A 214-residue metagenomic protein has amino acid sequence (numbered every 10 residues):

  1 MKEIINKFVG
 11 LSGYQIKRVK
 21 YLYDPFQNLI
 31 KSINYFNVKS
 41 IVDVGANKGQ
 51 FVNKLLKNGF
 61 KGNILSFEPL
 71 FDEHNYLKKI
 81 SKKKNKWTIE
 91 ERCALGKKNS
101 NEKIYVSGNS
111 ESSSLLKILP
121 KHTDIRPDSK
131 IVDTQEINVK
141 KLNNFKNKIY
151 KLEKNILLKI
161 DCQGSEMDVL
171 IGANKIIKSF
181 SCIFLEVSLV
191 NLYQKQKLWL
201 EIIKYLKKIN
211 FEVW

Functional and structural regions predicted by a protein language model:
M1-Y35: Membrane-proximal basic amphipathic "stem/tether" segments
K17, I89-E91, W214: General small-molecule cofactor/ligand-binding pocket signal
L22-N109, L119, L189-Q196: SAM cofactor-binding core of SAM-dependent methyltransferases, primarily the Rossmann-like beta-alpha-beta module
V38-V42, F51-L56, F60-S66, E73 (+1 more regions): Conserved acidic-Pro-Pro-aromatic motif
E68, E91-C93, E136-V139, K159: Conserved residues in the N-terminal Rossmann fold of short-chain dehydrogenase/reductase
K83-I89, V132-D133, E153-K154: A short helix-to-beta-strand connector/capping loop
G96-K140, N144: Glycine-rich adenosyl-binding loop in Rossmann-like folds that engage adenosine-containing cofactors
